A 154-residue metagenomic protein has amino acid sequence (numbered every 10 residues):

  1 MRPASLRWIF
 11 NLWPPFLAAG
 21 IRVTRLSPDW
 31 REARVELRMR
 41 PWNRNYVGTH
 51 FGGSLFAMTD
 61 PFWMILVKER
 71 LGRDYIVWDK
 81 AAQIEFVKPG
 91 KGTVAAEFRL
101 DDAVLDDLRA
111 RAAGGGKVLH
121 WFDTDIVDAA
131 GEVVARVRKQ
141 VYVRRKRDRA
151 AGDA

Functional and structural regions predicted by a protein language model:
M1-A18, W42: Alpha-helical membrane-targeting segments
A18-T49: Catalytic strand-loop segment that frames the active site of acyl-thioester-processing enzymes
A18-V23, K80-F86, D107-R109: Short structured motifs
A19, R31-A33, W78-A82, G92-A96 (+1 more regions): A generic structural signal for short beta-strands and their flanking turns/coil linkers
D29, R40-N43, P61-W63, D102-L105: Short, charged/polar surface micro-motifs in flexible loops or helix N-caps
W42-F62, I76: Hot-dog-fold acyl-thioester-processing enzymes
L66-A103: Hydrophobic beta-strand-centered segment that forms part of the acyl-chain substrate-binding groove
G90-K91, D101-A154: HotDog/MaoC-like acyl-thioester-processing domains
